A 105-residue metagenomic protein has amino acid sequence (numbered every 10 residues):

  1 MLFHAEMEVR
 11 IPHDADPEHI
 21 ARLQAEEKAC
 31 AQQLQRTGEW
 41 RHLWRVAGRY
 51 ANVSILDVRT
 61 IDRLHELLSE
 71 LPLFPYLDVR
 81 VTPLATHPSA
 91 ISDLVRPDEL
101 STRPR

Functional and structural regions predicted by a protein language model:
M1-R105: Conserved, structured core segments of small domains
